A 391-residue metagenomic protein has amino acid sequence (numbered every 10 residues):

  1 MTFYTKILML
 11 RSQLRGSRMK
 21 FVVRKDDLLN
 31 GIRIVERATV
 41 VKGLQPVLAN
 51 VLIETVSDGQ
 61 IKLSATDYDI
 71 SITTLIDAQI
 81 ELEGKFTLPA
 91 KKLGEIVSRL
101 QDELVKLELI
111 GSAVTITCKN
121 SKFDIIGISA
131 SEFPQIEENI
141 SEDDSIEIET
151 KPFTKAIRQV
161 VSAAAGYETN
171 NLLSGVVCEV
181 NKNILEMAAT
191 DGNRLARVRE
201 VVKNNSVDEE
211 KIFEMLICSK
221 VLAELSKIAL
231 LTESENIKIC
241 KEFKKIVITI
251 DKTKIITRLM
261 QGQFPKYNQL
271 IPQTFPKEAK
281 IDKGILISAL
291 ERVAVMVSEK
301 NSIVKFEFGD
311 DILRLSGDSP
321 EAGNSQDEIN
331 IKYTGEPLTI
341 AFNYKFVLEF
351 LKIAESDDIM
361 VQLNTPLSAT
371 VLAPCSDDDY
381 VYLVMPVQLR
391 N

Functional and structural regions predicted by a protein language model:
M1-N391: Structural preference for solvent-exposed beta-strand-turn elements and adjacent flexible terminal/loop segments within
